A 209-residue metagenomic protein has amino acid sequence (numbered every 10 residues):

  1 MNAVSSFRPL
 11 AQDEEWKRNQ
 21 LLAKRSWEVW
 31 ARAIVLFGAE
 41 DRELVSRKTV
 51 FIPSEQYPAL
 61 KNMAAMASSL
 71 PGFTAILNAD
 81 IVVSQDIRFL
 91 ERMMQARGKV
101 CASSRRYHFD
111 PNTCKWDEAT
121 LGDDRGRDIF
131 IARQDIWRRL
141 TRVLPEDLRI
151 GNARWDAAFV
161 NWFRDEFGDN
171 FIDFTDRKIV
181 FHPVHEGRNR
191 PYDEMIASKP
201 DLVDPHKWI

Functional and structural regions predicted by a protein language model:
M1-P9, E14-W16, A23, E146-I209: C-terminal catalytic/acceptor-binding lobe
M1-S5, W27, R32-L36: Hydrophobic targeting segments
A3-L10, A39, D80, S103-Y107 (+2 more regions): Short loop/turn segments at strand-loop or loop-helix junctions that form parts of catalytic or ligand-binding pockets
R8-A11, W16, L22, L36-L77 (+1 more regions): Active-site-proximal specificity loops/subdomain of glycosyltransferases
Q12-D13, R42-V45, V82-Q85, D110-T113 (+2 more regions): Short catalytic/ligand-binding loop motif for oxyanion handling, primarily in non-cytosolic enzymes, centered on
A31, K48, P71, G98-K99 (+1 more regions): Short, well-ordered alpha-helix to beta-strand connector turns
A31-E40, V100-S104: Short, hydrophobic beta-strand segments that form beta-sheet elements in well-ordered domains
S68, I81-N161: Conserved catalytic core of nucleotide-sugar-dependent glycosyltransferases
